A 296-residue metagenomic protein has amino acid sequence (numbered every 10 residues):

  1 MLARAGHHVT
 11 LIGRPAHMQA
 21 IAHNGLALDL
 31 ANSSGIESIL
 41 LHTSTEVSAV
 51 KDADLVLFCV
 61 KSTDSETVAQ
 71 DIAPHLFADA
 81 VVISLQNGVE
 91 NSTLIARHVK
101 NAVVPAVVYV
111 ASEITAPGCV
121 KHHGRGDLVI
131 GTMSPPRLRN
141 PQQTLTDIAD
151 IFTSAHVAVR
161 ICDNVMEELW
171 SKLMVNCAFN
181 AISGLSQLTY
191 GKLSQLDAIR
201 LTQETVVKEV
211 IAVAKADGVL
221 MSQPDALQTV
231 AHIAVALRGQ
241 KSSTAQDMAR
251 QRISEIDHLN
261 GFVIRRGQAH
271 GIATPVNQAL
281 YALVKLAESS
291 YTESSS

Functional and structural regions predicted by a protein language model:
M1-I36: NAD(P)+-binding Rossmann beta1-loop-alpha1 motif at the extreme N-terminus of oxidoreductases
L11, L41-T43, I130: Generic preference for hydrophobic
L11-R14, F58-C59, S84-L85, D163-N164 (+1 more regions): Active-site-adjacent beta-strand anchor residues
A16, N87-V89, V107-S112, S134 (+3 more regions): Glycine-rich beta-alpha junction loops
A20, H75, L94-A102, P117-C177 (+1 more regions): Internal alpha-helical scaffold of NAD(P)-dependent oxidoreductase catalytic cores
G35-C119: Rossmann-like NAD(P)(H) cofactor-binding subdomain of soluble oxidoreductases
E204-S296: NAD(P)-dependent Rossmann-like dehydrogenase/reductase catalytic/cofactor-binding core
